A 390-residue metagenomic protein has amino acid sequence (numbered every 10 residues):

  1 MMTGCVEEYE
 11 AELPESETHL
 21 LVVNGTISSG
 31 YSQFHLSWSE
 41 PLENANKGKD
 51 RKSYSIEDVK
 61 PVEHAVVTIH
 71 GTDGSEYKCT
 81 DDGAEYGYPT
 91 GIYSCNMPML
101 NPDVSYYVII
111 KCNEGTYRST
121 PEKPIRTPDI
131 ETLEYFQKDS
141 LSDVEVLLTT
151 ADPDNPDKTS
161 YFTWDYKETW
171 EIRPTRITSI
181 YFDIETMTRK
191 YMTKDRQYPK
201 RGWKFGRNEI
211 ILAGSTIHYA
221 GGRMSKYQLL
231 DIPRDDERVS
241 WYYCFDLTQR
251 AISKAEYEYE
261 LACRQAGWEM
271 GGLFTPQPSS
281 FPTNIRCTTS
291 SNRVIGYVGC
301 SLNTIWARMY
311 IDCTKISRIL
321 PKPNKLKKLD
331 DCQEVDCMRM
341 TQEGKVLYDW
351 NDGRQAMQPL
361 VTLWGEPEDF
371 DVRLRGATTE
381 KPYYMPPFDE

Functional and structural regions predicted by a protein language model:
M2-G4: C-terminal motif of bacterial Sec signal peptides marking the signal peptidase cleavage site
V6-E390: A sequence/structural signal for flexible, mid-protein segments enriched in small/helix-disrupting residues
